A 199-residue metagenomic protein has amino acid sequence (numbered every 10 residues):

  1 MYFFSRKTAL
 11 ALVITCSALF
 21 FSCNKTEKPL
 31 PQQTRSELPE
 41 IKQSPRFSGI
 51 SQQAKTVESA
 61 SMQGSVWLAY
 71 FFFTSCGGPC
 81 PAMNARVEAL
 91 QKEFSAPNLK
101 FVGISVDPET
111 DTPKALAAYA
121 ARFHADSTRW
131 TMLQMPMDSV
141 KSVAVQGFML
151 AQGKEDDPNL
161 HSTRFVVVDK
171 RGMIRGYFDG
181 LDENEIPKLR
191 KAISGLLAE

Functional and structural regions predicted by a protein language model:
Y2-L10: Bacterial N-terminal signal peptides that target proteins for export
L10-C16: Sec-dependent N-terminal signal peptides
L19-S22: C-terminal motif of bacterial Sec signal peptides marking the signal peptidase cleavage site
E27-A60, A85: N-terminal "domain-start" segment that seeds a small globular fold
S44-P45, W67, S162-R164: Short loop/turn microsegments at loop-to-beta-strand junctions
S59-P81, R86-V87: Short active-site neighborhood of thiol/selenol oxidoreductases, capturing the structured segment around
N84-V143: Structural microenvironment flanking redox-active thiols in thiol-disulfide oxidoreductases
E155-E199: Thiol-/selenol-based redox modules, centered on thioredoxin-like and closely related oxidoreductase domains
